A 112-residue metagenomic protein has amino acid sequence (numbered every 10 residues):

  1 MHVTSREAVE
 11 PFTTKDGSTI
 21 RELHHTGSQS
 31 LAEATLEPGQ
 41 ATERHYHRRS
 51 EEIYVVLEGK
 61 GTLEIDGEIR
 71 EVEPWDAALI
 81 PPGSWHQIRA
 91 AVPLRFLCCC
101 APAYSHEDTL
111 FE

Functional and structural regions predicted by a protein language model:
M1-S30, T109-E112: A short, N-terminal "cap"/entry segment at the start of jelly-roll beta-barrel domains of the cupin/DSBH fold
A32-H47: Conserved short histidine dyad/triad with adjacent acidic residue
A41-E43, A78, P82-Q87: Histidine-centered metal-chelating micro-motifs
R49-E51, V56-G61: Glycine- and acidic-residue-biased ligand/ion/polar-headgroup-sensing regions
L57-E58, E73-P74, V92: A cytosolic small-molecule/anion-sensing beta-strand core signal
E68-P82: Short acidic-glycine-tyrosine-enriched beta hairpin
P82-H106: Ligand-binding loop in jelly-roll beta-barrel domains
